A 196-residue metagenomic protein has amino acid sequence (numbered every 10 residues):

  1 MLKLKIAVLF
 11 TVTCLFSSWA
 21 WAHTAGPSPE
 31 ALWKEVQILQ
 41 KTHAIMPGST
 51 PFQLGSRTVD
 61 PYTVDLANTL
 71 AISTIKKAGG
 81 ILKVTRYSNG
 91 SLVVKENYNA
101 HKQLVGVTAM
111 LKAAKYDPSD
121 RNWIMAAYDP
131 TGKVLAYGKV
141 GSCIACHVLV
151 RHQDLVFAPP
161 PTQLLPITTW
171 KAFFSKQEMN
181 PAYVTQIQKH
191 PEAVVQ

Functional and structural regions predicted by a protein language model:
M1-V8: Bacterial N-terminal signal peptides that target proteins for export
L9-F10, A20: Cleavable N-terminal signal peptides
H23-L32, V36, G80-Q196: Sequence context surrounding c-type heme c attachment/ligation sites in exported
H23-R86: N-terminal secretory signal peptides
